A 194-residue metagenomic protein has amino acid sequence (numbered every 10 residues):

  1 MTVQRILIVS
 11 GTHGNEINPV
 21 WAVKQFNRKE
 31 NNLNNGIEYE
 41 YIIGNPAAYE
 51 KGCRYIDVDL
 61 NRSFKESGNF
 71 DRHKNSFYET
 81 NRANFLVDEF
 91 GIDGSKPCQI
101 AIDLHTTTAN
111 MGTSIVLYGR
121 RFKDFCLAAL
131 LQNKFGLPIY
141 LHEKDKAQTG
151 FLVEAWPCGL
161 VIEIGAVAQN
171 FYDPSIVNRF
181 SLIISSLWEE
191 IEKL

Functional and structural regions predicted by a protein language model:
M1-L194: Structured catalytic-domain cores with a bias toward divalent-metal coordination
